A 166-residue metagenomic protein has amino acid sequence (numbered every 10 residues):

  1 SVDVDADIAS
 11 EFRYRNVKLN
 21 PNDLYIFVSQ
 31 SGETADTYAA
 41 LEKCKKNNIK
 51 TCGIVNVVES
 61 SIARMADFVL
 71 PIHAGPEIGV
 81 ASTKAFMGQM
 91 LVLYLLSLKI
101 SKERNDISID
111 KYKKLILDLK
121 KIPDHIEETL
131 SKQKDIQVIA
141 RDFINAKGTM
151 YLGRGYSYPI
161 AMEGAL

Functional and structural regions predicted by a protein language model:
S1-Y25, E33, K46-C52, N145-L166: Anionic-ligand anchoring segments at beta-strand to alpha-helix junctions in alpha/beta enzyme folds, i.e., glycine
D7-A9, K50-I54, G75, S131-K134: Short amphipathic alpha-helical surface micro-motifs
R13-N16, V58-E59, I136-A140: Generic recognition of flexible, low-complexity loop/linker segments
N16-K18, T34-Y38, K113-D118: Generic detector of short, locally flexible boundary/turn motifs and exposed helical patches
D23-R104: Phosphate/diphosphate-binding loops
F68-L166: Active-site phosphate/pyrophosphate-binding segments
